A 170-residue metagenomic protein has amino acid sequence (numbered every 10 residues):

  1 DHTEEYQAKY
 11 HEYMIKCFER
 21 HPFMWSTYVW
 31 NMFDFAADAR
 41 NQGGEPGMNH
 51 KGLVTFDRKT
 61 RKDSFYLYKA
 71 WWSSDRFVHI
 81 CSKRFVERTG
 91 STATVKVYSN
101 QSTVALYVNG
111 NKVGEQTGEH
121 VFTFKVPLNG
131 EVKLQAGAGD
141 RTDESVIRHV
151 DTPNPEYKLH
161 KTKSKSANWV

Functional and structural regions predicted by a protein language model:
D1-V113, T117, K125-D143, D151-W169: Extended substrate-binding grooves/exosites of carbohydrate-active enzymes
H120: Acidic/polar, compositionally biased interaction segments
I147: His/Met- and acidic-residue-enriched segments that coordinate or traffic transition-metal cofactors and support
